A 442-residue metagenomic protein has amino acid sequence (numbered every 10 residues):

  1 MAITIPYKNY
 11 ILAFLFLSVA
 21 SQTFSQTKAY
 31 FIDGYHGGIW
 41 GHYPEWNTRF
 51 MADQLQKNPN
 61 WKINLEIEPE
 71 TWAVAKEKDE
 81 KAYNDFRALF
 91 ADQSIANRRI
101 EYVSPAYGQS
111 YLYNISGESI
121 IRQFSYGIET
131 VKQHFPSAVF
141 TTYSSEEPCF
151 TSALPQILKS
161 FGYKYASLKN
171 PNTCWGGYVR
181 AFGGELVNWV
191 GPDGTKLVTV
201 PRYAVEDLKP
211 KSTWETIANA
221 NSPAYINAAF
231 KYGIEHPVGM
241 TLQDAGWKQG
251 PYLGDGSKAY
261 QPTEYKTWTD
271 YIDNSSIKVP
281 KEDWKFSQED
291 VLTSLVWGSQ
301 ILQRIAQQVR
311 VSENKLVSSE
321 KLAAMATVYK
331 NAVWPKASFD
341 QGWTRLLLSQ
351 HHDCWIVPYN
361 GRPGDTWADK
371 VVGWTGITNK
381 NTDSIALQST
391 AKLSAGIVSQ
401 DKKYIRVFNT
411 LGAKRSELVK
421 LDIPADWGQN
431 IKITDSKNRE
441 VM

Functional and structural regions predicted by a protein language model:
M1-Q26: Bacterial Sec-dependent N-terminal signal peptides
Q26-L411, E417, A425-M442: Catalytic-domain carbohydrate-binding cleft regions of carbohydrate-active enzymes
